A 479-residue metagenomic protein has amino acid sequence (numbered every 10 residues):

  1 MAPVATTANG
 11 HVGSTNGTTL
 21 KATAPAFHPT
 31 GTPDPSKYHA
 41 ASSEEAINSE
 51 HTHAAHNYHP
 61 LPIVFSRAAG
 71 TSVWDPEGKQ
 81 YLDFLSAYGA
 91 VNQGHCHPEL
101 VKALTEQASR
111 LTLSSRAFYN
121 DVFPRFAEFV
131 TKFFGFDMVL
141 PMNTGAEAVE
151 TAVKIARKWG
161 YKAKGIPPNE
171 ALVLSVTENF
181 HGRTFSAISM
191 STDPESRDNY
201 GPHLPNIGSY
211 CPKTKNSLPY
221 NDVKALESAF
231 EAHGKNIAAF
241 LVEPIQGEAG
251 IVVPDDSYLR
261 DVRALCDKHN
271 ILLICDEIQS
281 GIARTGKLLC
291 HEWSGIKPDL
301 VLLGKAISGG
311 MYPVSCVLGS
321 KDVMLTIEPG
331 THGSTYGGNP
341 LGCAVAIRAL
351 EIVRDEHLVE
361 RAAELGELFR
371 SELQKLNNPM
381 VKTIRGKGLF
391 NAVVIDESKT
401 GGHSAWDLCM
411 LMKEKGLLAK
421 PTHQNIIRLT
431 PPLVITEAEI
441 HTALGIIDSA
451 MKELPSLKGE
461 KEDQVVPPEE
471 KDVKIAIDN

Functional and structural regions predicted by a protein language model:
A2-N479: Conserved N-terminal phosphate-binding loop of PLP-dependent enzymes in the Aspartate aminotransferase
